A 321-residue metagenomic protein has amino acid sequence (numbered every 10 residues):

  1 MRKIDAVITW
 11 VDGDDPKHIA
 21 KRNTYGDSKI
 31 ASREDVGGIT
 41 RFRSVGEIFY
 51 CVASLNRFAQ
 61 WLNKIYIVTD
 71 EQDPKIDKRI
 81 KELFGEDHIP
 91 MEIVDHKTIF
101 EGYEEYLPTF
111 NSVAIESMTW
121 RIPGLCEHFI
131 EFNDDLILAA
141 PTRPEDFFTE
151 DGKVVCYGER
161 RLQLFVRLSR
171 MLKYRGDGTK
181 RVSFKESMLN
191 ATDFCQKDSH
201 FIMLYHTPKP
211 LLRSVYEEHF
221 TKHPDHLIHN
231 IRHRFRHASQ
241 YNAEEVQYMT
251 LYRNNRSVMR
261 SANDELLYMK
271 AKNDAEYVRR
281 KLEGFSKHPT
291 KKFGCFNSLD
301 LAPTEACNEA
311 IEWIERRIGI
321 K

Functional and structural regions predicted by a protein language model:
K3, G13-R41, C156-Y157: A solvent-exposed, charged loop/short amphipathic helix patch at secondary-structure junctions
D14-H18, K64, D73-K78, E101-G102 (+6 more regions): Short catalytic/ligand-binding loop motif for oxyanion handling, primarily in non-cytosolic enzymes, centered on
K21-Y25, L83, P144-T149, I311-I314: Short secondary-structure boundary/capping segments
R33-I39, R43, K75-L125: Active-site-proximal specificity loops/subdomain of glycosyltransferases
S54-L62: Short, acidic, metal-binding catalytic loop of nucleotide-sugar glycosyltransferases
D73-P74, M118-L162: GT-A fold catalytic core of metal-dependent nucleotide-sugar glycosyltransferases, centered on the diacidic
V154-A238: Long, charge-rich alpha-helical interaction segments
A238-N242, Y248-K321: Long, low-complexity C-terminal extensions of enzymes
